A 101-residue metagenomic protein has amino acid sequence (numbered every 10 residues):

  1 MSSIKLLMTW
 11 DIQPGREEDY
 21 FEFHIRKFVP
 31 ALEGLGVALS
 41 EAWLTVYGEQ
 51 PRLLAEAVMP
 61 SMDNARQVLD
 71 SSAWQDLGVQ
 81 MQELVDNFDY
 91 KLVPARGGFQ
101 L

Functional and structural regions predicted by a protein language model:
M1-S2, L101: Basic/polar N-terminal segments that are highly enriched at the extreme N-terminus, encompassing both cleavable
S3-K5, G36-S40, L53: Short, flexible segments with low predicted structural confidence
I4-D11, E56: Active-site-flanking beta-strand signature of metal-NTP-handling nucleotidyl enzymes and homologous cyclase-like
D11-F23: Short, surface-exposed ligand-recognition loops at beta-strand->loop->(often short) alpha-helix junctions that present
F23-S40, V58-V93: An amphipathic, aromatic/His-enriched active-site/gating alpha helix that lines ligand/cofactor pockets
A42-T45: Short, solvent-exposed loop/turn elements at beta->coil junctions and helix N-caps that rim active or binding pockets
Y47-P51: Short acidic/glycine-enriched loop/turn segments that link adjacent beta-strands
V93-L101: Short, low-order "capping/linker" segments at domain edges
